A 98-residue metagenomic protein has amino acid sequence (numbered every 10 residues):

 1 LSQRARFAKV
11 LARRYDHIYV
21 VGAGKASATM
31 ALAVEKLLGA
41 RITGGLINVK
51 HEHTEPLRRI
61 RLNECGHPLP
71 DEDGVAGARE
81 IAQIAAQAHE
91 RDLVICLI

Functional and structural regions predicted by a protein language model:
L1-I98: N-terminal loops that bind phosphate or other acidic moieties and the adjacent beta-alpha structural core
